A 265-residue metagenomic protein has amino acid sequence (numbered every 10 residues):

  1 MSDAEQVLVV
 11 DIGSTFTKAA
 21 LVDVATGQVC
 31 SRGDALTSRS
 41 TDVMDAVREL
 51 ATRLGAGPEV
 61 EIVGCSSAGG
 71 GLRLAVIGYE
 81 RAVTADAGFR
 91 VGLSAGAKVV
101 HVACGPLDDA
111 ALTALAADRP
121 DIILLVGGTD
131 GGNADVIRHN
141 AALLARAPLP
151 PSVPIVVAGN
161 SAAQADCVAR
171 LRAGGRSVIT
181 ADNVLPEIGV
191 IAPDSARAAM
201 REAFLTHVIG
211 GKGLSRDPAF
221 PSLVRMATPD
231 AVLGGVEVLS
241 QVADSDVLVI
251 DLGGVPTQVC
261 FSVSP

Functional and structural regions predicted by a protein language model:
M1-V9, V24-Q28, R32-D246: Nucleotide/phosphate-binding catalytic cleft detector across ATP-hydrolyzing and phosphate-transferring enzymes
V10-F16, S66-G70, V242-T257, S262-P265: A short acidic Gly-Thr/Ser loop motif
V22-D23, S262: Short hydrophobic alpha-helical segments used for membrane anchoring or interfacial signaling
